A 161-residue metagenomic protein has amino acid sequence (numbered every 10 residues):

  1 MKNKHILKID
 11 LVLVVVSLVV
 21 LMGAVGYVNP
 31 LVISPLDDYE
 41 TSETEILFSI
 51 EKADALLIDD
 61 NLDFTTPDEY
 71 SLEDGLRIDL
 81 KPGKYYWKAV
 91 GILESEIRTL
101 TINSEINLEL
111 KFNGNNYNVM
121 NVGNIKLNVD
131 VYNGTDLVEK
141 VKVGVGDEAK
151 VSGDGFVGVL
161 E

Functional and structural regions predicted by a protein language model:
K8-Y27: Hydrophobic membrane-insertion alpha-helices, especially the h-region of bacterial N-terminal signal peptides
L21, T101-V119: Low-complexity, Pro/Ser/Thr- and charge-rich linker/hinge segments at domain boundaries
P30, S34-I50, K111-N124: Short coil/turn motif common to extracellular beta-sandwich-like domains
A55-N61, D130-G134: Predominantly extracellular/luminal cell-surface or secreted proteins
T65-L72, E139-V143: Short beta-strand segments within Ig-like beta-sandwich modules, predominantly Fibronectin type-III
R77-Y86, E148-F156: Surface-exposed, short loops/turns at beta-strand junctions within beta-sandwich domains
I92-S104: Extracellular fibronectin type III
